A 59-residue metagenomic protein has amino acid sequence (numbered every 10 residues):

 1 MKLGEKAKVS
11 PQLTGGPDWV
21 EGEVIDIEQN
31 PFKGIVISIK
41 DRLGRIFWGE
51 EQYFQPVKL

Functional and structural regions predicted by a protein language model:
M1-T14: Short coil-to-beta transition motif at edge beta-strands of beta-rich domains
G15-P17, F32: A cross-taxa feature marking solvent-exposed loop/turn segments within ectodomains of secreted and single-pass membrane
D18-E28: Short beta-strand-centered aromatic/proline hotspots
D26-P31, Q55: A generic structural motif
K33-S38: Short aromatic-glycine-enriched beta-strand elements
K40-L59: Intrinsically disordered, low-complexity, charged/polar segments
